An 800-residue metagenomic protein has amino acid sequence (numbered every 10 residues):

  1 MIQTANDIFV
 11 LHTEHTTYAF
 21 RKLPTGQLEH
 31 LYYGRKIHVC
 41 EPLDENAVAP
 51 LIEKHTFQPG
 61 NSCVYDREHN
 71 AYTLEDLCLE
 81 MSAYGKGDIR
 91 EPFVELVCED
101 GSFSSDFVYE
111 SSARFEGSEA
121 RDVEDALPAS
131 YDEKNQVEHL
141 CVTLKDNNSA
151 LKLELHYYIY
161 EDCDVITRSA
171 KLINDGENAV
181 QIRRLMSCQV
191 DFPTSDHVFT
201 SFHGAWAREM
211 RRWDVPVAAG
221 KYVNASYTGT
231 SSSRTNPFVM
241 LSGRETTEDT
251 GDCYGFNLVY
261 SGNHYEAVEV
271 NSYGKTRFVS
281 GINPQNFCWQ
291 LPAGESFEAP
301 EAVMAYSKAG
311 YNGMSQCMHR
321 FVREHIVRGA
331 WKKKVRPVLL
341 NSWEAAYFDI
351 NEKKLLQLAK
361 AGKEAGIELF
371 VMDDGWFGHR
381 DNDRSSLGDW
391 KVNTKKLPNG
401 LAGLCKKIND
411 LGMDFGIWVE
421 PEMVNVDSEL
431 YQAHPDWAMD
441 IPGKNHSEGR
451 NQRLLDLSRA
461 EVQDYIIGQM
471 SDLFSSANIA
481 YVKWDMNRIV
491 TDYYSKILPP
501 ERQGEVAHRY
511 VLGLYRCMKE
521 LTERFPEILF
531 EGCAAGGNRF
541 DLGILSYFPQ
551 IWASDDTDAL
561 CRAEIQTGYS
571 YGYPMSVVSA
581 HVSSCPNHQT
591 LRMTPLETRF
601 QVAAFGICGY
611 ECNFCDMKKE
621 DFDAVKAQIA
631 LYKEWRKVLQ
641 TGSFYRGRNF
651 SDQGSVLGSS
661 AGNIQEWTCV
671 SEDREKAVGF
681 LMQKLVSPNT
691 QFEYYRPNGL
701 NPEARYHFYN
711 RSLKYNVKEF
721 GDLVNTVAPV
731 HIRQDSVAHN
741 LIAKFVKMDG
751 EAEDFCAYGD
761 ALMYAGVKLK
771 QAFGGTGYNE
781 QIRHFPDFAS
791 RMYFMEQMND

Functional and structural regions predicted by a protein language model:
D7-E14, Y18, L28-E269, Q285 (+1 more regions): Polysaccharide-binding surfaces and accessory modules of carbohydrate-active proteins
H15, A170, G294, L340 (+8 more regions): Conserved, mostly hydrophobic/aromatic
E95-L96, S102-Y109, W289-K308, D787-E796: Short Pro-Gly-centered flexible turn/kink motifs
K171, E177-V180, Y260, Y265 (+1 more regions): Extended acidic/polar, glycine-enriched regions that form or flank non-catalytic beta-rich accessory modules
F238-V239, E248, V656-P702: Carbohydrate-binding surface patches
W331-G468, Y481: Aromatic-lined carbohydrate-binding/catalytic grooves of carbohydrate-active enzymes
N425-D464, H508-D616: Glycan-recognition surfaces
L685-D800: C-terminal beta-sandwich/jelly-roll accessory domains of carbohydrate-active enzymes
